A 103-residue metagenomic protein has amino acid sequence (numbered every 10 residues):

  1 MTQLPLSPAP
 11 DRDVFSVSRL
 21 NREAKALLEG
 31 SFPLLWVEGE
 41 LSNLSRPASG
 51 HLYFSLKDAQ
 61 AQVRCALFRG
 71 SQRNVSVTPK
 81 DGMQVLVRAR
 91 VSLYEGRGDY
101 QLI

Functional and structural regions predicted by a protein language model:
M1-I103: Acidic, two-metal ion nucleic-acid-processing modules in DNA metabolism proteins
